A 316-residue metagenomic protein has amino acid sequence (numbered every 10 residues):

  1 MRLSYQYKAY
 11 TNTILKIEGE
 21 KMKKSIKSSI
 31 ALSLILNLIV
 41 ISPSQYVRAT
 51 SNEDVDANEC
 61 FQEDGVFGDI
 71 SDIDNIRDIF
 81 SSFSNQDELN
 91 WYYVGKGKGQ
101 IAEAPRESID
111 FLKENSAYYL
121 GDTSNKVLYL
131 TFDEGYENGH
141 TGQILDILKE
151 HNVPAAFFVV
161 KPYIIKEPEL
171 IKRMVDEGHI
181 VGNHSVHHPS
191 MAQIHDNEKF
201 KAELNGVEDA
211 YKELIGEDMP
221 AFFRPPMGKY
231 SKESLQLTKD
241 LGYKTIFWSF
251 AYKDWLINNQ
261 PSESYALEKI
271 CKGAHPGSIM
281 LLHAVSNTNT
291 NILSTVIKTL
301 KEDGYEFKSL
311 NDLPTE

Functional and structural regions predicted by a protein language model:
L3-K21: Short, Lys/Arg-enriched N-terminal segments with co-localized hydrophobic residues within the first ~10-30 amino acids
N12-I14, S51, K239, I246: N-terminal compositionally biased, intrinsically disordered segments and leader/signal-like regions
K23, K27-S28, I41-L130, E137-Q143 (+3 more regions): N-terminal pre-catalytic segment of deacetylase/amide-hydrolase enzymes
L34-V40: Hydrophobic core
D87, K126-L128, N138-I144, K149-L281: Metal-dependent polysaccharide deacetylase catalytic core of the NodB/CE4 family, i.e., the active-site-bearing domain
F132-E134, A284-V285: Short acidic donor-binding/metal-coordinating loop in glycosyltransferase active sites
A274-N311: Catalytic grooves of carbohydrate-active enzymes
